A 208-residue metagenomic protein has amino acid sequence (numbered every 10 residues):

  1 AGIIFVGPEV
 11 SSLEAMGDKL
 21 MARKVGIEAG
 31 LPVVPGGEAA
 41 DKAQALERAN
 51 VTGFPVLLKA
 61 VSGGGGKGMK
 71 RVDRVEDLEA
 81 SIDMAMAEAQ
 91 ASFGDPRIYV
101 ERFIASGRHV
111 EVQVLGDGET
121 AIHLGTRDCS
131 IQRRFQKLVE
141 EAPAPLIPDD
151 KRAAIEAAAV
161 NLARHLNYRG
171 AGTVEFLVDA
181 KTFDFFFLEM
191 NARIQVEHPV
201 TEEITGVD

Functional and structural regions predicted by a protein language model:
A1-I204: N-terminal beta-alpha lobe that positions the nucleotide/phosphoryl donor in ATP/NTP-coupled carboxylate activation
D208: C-terminal, active-site-flanking charged/polar segments
